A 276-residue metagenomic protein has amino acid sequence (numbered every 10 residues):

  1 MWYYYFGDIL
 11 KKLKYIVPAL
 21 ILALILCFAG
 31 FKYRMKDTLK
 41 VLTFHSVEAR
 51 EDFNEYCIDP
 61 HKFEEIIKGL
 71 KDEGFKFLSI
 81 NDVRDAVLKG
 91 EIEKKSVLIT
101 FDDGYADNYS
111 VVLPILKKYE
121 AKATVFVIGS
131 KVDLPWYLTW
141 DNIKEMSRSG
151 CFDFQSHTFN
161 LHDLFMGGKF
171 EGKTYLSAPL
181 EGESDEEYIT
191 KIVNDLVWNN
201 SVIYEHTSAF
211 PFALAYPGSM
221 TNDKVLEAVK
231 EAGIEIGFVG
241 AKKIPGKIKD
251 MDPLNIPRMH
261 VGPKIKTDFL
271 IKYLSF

Functional and structural regions predicted by a protein language model:
K12-S96, L254, R258-T267, I271-K272 (+1 more regions): N-terminal pre-catalytic segment of deacetylase/amide-hydrolase enzymes
L42, S46-E48, S96-V97, K117-N222 (+1 more regions): Metal-dependent polysaccharide deacetylase catalytic core of the NodB/CE4 family, i.e., the active-site-bearing domain
H61-K68, D85, S110, P114 (+5 more regions): Solvent-exposed, polar/charged alpha-helical surfaces in well-ordered, non-transmembrane soluble domains, broadly
N81-V87, T158-L161, A215-M220, G240-I244: Short, solvent-exposed turn/loop segments enriched in Gly/Ser/Thr/Pro and often Arg
V83-D85, N108-V112, P135-S149, V197 (+1 more regions): Alpha-helical scaffolding within the catalytic cores of extracellular/periplasmic polymer-degrading hydrolases
K94-S96, T100, G104-V112: Membrane-embedded segments
T221-K224, A228, A241-Y273: A cross-kingdom marker for long, charged
